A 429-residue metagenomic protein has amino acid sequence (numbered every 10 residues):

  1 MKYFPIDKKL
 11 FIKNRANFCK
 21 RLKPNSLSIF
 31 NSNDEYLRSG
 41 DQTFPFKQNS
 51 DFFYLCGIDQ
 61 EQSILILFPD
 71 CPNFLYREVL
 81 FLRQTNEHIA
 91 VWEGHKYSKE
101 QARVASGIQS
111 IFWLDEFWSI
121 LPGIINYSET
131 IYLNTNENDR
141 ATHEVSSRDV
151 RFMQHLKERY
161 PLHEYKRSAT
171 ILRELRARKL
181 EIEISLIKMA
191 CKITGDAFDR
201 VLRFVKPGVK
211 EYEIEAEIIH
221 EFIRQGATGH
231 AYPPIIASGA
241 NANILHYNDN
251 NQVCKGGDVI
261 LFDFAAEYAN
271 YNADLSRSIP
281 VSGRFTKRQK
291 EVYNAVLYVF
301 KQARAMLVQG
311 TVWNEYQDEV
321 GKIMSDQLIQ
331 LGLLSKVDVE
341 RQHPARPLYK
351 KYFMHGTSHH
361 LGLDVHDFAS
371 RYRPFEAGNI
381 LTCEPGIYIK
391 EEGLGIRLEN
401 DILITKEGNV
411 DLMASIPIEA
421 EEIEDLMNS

Functional and structural regions predicted by a protein language model:
M1-S429: Active-site neighborhoods and metal-handling regions in enzymes and metal-associated proteins
